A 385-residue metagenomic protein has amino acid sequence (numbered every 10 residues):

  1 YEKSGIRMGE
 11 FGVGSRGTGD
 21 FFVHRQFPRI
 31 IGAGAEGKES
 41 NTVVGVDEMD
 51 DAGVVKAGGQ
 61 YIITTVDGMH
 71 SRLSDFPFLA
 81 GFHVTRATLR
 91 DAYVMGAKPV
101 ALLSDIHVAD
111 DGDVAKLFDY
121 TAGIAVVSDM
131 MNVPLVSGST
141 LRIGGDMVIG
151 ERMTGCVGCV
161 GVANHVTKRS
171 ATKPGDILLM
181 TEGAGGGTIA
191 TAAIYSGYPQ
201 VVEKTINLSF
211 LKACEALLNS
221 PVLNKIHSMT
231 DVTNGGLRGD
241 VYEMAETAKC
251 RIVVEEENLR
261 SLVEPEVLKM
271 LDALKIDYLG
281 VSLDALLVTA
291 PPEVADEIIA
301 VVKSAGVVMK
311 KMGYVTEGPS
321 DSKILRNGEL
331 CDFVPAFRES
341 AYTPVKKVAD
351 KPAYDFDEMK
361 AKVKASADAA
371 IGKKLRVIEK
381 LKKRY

Functional and structural regions predicted by a protein language model:
Y1-E2, V307-Y385: Acidic, Ser/Thr/Pro-rich beta/coil linker or hinge segments at domain junctions
Y1-V94, G144-G145, A369-Y385: N-terminal glycine-rich phosphate/pyrophosphate-binding loops that anchor nucleotide-derived ligands and cofactors
V44-D47, V232, R251-S261, L279-G280 (+1 more regions): Beta-strand->loop->alpha-helix junctions that form or flank phosphate-binding loops in nucleotide-handling enzymes
G58-T64, H70-S71, K98-A192, G313-E317 (+1 more regions): Glycine-rich anion-binding loops of enzyme active sites
P77-L102, D119-M130, A213-A216, G239-Y242: Small-aliphatic-rich amphipathic alpha-helix that forms the alpha element of a beta-alpha
D111, T205-S282: Active-site-proximal betaalpha loop/short-helix elements that scaffold phosphoryl/nucleotidyl transfer chemistry
A190-I206, E215: Short, compositionally biased
T289-D296: Helix N-cap motif at beta-to-alpha junctions
